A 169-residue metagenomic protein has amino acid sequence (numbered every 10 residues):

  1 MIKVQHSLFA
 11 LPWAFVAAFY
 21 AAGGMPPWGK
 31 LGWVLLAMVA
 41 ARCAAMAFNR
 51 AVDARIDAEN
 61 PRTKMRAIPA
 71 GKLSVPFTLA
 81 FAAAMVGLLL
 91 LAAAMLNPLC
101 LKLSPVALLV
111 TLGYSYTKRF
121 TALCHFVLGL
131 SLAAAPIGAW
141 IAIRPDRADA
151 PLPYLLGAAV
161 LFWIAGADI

Functional and structural regions predicted by a protein language model:
M1, G29, R66-R147, P151 (+1 more regions): Intramembrane alpha-helical segments
K3-Y20, A133: The first (N-terminal) embedded transmembrane alpha-helix
V4-S7, L31, C43, A51 (+3 more regions): Hydrophobic alpha-helical segments, especially transmembrane helices and their immediate juxtamembrane helical caps
F9-L11, F48, R55, E59 (+4 more regions): Generic hydrophobic alpha-helical membrane-span motif
A17-K30: Short, hydrophobic transmembrane alpha-helix segments
W28-V39: Loop-to-helix transition at the N-terminal end of transmembrane alpha-helices
A37-L89: Aspartate-rich (DDxxD/NDxxD/DxxxD) Mg2+/diphosphate-binding motifs and their adjoining helix-loop segments
V39-F48, L109-Y116, A134-G138, G157-I169: Transmembrane alpha-helical segments that form the membrane-embedded catalytic/substrate-channel core of multi-pass
